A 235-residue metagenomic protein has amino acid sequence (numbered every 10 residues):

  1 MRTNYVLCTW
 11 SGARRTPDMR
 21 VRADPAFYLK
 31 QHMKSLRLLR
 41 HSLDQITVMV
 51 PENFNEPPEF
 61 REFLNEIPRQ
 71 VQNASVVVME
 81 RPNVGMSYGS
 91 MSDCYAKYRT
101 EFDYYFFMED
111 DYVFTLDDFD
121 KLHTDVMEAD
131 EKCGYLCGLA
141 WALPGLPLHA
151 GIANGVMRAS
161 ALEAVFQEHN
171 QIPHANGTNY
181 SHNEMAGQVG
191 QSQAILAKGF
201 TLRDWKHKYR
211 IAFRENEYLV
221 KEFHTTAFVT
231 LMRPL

Functional and structural regions predicted by a protein language model:
M1-M86, D93-Y104: N-terminal anchoring/stem segment of glycosyltransferases
V6, T47, F106, L136 (+1 more regions): Hydrophobic/aromatic beta-strand patches that form the interior of the parallel beta-sheet core in alpha/beta enzyme
S11-R20, N53-E56, D111-T115, A142-L143 (+1 more regions): Short acidic, S/G/P-rich loop/turn micro-motifs used as interaction or catalytic elements
T16-D18, P57-E62, G89-S92, L116-K121 (+3 more regions): A short acidic (Asp/Glu
M49-N55, V84, D111-Y112, L139-P144 (+1 more regions): Short beta-alpha junction loops
F102-V113: Short beta-strand-to-loop acidic/aromatic patch adjacent to the donor-nucleotide binding site
T115-L143: Conserved donor-nucleotide/metal-binding helix-loop-beta segment in metal-dependent transferases, i.e., the alpha-helix
G134-L139, L143-L235: Catalytic core and acceptor-binding pocket of nucleotide-sugar-dependent glycosyltransferases
